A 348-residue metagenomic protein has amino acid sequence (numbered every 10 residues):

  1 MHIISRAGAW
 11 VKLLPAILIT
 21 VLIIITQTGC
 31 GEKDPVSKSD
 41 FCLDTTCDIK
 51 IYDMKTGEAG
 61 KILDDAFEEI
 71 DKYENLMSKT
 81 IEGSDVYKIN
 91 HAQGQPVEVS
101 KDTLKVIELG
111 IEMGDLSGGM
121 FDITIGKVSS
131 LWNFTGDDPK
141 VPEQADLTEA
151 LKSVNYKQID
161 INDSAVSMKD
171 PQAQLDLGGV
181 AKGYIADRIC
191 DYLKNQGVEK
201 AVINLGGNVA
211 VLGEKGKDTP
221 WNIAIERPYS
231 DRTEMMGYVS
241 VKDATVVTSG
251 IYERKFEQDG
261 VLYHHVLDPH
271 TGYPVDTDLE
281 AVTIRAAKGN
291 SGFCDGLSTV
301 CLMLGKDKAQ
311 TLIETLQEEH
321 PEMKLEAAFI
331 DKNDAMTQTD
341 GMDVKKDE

Functional and structural regions predicted by a protein language model:
H2-E348: Mature catalytic core of soluble alpha/beta enzymes
